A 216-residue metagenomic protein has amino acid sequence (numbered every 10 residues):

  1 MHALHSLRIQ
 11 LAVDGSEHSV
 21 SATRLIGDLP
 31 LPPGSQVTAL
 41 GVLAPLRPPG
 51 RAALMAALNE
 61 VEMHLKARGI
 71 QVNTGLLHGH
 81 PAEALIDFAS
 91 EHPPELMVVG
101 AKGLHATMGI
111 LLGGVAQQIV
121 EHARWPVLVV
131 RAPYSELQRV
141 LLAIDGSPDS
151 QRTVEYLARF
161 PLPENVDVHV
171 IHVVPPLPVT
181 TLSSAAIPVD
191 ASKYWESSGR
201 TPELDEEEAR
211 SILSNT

Functional and structural regions predicted by a protein language model:
M1-R8, E17, T23, D28-L29 (+1 more regions): Gly/Ser-rich helix-loop-strand patches that form or flank binding pockets for ribonucleotide-derived cofactors
H2-A53, E60, H64, R68-I70 (+1 more regions): Small/aliphatic-rich secondary-structure junction motif
S19, L54, L112-A116, S150 (+1 more regions): Short, conserved glycine- and acidic-residue-centered signature motifs in active-site or ligand-binding loops
R51-N59, E206, R210-S214: Short, surface-exposed alpha-helical segments at coil->helix boundaries
A53, L76-H80: Short beta->alpha linker loops
V61-L65, A89, L213-T216: Conserved hydrophobic residues forming the short capping helix/wall of the S-adenosyl-L-methionine
V72-T74: Rossmann-fold cofactor-recognition segment
G199-D205: Structural signature of PLP-dependent enzymes
